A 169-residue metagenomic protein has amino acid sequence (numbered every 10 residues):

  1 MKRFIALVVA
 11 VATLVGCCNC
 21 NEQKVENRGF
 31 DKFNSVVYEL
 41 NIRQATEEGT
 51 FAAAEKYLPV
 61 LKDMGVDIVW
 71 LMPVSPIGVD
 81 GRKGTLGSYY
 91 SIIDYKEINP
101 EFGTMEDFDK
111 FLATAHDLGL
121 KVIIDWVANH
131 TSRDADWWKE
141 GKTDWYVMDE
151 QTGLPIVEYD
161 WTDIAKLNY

Functional and structural regions predicted by a protein language model:
K2-V8: Sec-dependent signal peptide recognition, specifically the positively charged N-region followed immediately by
A6, N21-E22: Intrinsically disordered, low-complexity regions enriched in polar/acidic and amide residues
V15-N19: C-terminal motif of bacterial Sec signal peptides marking the signal peptidase cleavage site
K24-E55, P59-D67, P73-Y169: Substrate-binding/active-site clefts of carbohydrate-active enzymes
